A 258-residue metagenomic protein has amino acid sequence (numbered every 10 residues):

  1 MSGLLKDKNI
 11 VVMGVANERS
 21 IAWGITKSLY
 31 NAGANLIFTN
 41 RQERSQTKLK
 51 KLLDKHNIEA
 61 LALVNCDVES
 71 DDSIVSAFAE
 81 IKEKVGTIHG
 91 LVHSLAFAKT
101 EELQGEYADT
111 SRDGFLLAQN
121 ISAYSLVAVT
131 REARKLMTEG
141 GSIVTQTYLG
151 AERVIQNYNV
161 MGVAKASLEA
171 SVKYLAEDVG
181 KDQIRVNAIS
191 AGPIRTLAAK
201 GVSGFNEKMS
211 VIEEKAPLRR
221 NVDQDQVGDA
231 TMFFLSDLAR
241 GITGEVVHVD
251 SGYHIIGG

Functional and structural regions predicted by a protein language model:
S2-F38: Canonical Rossmann dinucleotide-binding motif of NAD(H)/NADP(H)-dependent dehydrogenases/reductases, specifically
G14-W23, K27, A96-K135, E139-K181 (+2 more regions): Catalytic loop of short-chain dehydrogenase/reductase
K50-L52, K181, A191-P217, I256-G258: A glycine/serine/threonine-rich, flexible loop-to-helix segment that serves as the NAD(P) cofactor-binding "lid"
L53-D72: Rossmann-fold cofactor-recognition segment
G180, R185, I242-G244: Short, small/polar-rich loop/turn modules that mediate ligand/substrate recognition or access, typified
R185-R195, L235, H248-D250: Conserved SDR Rossmann-fold cofactor-binding beta-strand/turn motif
A216-V227, L238: A conserved structural motif in NAD(P)-dependent oxidoreductases
M232, T243-G258: Short C-terminal tail/terminal secondary-structure segment of NAD(P)H-dependent dehydrogenase/reductase domains
